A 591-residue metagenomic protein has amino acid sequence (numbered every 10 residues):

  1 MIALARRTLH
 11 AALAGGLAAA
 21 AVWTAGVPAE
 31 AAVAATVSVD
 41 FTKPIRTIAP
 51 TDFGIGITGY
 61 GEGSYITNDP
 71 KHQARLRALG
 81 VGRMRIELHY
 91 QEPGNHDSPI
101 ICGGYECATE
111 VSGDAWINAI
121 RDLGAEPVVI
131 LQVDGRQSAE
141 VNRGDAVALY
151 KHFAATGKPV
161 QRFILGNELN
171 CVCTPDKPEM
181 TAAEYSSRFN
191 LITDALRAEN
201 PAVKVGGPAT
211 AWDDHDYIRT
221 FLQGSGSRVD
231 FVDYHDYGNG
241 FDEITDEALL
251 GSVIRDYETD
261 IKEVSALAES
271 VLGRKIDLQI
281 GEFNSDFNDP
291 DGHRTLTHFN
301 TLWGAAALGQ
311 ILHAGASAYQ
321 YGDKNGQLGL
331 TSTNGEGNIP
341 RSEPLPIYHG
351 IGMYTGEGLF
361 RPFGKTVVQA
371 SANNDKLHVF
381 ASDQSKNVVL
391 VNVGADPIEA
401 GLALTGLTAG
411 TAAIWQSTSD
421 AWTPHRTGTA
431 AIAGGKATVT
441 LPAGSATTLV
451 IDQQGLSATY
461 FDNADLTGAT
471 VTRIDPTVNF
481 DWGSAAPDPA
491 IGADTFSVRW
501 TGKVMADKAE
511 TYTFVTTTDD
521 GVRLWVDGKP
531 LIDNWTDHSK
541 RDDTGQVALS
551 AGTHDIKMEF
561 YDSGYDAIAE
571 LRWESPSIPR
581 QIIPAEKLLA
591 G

Functional and structural regions predicted by a protein language model:
I2-A31: Secretory targeting and sorting signals
W23-L165, N170-D214, G226-R228, S265 (+4 more regions): Non-catalytic accessory regions flanking glycosidase/transglycosidase catalytic cores in CAZymes
E92-H96, N170-P175, N239-I244, F287-P290 (+1 more regions): Short acidic/His/Gly/Ser-rich catalytic and metal-binding motifs that mark active-site loops of diverse hydrolases
T174-M180, D216, R228-A268, P290-H293: Substrate-binding surface in catalytic domains of secreted glycosidases
T210-D233, F283-N300, I311: Substrate-binding cleft/loops of secretory-pathway carbohydrate-active enzymes
E243-I244, S265-N300, L330-S332: Active-site clefts of carbohydrate-active enzymes
L250, I254-Y257, R294-T301, G337 (+1 more regions): Hydrophobic alpha-helical scaffolding
Q453-G591: Acidic/polar, compositionally biased interaction segments
